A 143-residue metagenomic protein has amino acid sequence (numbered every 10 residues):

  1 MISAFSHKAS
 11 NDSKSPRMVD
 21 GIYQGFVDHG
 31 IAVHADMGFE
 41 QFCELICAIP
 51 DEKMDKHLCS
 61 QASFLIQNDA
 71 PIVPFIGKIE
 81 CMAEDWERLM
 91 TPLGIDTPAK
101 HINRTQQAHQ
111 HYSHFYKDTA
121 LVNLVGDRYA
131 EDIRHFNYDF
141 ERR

Functional and structural regions predicted by a protein language model:
M1-F115: PAPS-dependent sulfotransferase catalytic domain
F115-Y116, V122-R143: Long, positively charged, glycine-interspersed low-complexity recognition regions
